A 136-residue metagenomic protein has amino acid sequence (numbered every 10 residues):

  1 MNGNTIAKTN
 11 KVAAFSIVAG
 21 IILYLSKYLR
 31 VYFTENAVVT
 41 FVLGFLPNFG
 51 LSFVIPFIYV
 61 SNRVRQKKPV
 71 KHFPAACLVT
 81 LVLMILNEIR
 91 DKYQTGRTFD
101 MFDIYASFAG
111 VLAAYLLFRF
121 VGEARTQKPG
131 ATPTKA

Functional and structural regions predicted by a protein language model:
M1-A136: Bulky hydrophobic segments
